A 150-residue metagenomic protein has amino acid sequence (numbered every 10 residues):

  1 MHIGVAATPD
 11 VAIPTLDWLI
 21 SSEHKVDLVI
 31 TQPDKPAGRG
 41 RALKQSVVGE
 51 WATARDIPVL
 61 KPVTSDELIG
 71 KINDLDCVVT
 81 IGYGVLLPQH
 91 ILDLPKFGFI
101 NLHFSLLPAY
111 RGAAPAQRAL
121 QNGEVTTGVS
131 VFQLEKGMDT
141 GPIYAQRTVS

Functional and structural regions predicted by a protein language model:
M1-S150: One-carbon transfer enzymes
